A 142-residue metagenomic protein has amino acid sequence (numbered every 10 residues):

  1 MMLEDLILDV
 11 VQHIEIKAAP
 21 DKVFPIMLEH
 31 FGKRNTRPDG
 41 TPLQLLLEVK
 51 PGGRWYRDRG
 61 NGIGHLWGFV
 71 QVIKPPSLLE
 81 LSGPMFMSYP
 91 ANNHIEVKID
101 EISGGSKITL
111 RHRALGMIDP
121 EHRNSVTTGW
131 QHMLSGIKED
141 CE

Functional and structural regions predicted by a protein language model:
M1-L43: Hydrophobic ligand-binding cavity/cleft-lining segments
I7-D9, L110-M117: A short small-residue
I7-E15, P42, R54, H65 (+3 more regions): Intrinsic-disorder/low-complexity, polar/charged segments enriched in Ser/Thr/Lys/Arg/Asp/Glu/Gln
V23-M27, W55, V70, L81 (+3 more regions): Hydrophobic pocket/interface hotspot
L28-G32, P75, S135, E139-E142: Residues at helix-coil transition
L45-L46, P51, G60-S103, R113-G116 (+1 more regions): Hydrophobic-ligand binding "helix-grip"
A114-E142: A conserved amphipathic terminal alpha-helix motif
